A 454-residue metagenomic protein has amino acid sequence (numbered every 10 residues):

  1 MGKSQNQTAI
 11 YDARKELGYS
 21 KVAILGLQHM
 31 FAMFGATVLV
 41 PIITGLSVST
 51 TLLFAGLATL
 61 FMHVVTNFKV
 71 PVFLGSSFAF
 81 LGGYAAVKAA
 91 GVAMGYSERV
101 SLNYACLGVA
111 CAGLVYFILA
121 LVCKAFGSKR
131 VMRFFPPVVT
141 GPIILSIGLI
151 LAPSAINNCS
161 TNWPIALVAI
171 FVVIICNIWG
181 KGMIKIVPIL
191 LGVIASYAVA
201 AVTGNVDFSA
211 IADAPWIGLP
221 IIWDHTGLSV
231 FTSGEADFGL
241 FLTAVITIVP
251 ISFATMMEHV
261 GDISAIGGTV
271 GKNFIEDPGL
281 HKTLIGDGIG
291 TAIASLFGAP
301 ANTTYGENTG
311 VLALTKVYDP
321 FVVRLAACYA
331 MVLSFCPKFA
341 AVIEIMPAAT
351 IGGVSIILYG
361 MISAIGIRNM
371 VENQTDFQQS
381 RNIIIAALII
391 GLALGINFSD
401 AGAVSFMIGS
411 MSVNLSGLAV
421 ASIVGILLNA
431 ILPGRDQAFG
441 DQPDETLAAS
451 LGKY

Functional and structural regions predicted by a protein language model:
M1-I24, F208-G234, G268-N273, I431-Y454: Intrinsically disordered, low-complexity non-transmembrane regions of multi-pass membrane transporters
M1-L74, F78-R99: N-terminal signal-anchor module of multipass membrane proteins
Q5-Q7, F34-T37, A169-C176, V187 (+5 more regions): Juxtamembrane interface elements at the cytosolic ends of transmembrane helices in multi-pass membrane proteins
I10-S20, I42-H63, T247-P320: Membrane-embedded helical hairpins/re-entrant loop segments and their flanking transmembrane helices within multi-pass
S20-G35, I165-A169, V187-P188, L219-D262 (+1 more regions): Hydrophobic, membrane-embedded alpha-helices of multi-pass small-molecule transporters
L46-T51, F68-L81, V131-T140, K185-L191 (+3 more regions): Short, non-helical or kinked segments that cap or interrupt transmembrane helices
A85-G91, N177, N308-V323, Y329-L333: Interfacial segments of multi-pass membrane proteins
S101-A210, A327-D441: Membrane-embedded alpha-helical modules
